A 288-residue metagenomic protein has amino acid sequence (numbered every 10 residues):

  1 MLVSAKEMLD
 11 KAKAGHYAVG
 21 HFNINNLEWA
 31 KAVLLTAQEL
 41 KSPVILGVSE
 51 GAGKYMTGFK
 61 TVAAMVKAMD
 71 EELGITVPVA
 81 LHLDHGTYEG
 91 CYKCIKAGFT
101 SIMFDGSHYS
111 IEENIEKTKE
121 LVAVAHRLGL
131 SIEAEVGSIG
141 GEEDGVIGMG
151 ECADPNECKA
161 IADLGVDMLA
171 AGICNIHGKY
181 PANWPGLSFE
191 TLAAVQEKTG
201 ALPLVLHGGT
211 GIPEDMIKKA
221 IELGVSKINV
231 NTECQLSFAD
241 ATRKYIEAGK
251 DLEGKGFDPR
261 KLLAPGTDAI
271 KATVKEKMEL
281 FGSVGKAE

Functional and structural regions predicted by a protein language model:
V3-K11, G15, N26-A52, T57-T76 (+6 more regions): Alpha/beta enzyme core
H21, T199, P213, P259: Metal-dependent phosphohydrolase cores
N23, H207: Histidine-centered divalent metal-coordination motifs
L81-L83, D240, G249: Glycine-rich nucleotide/cofactor/substrate-binding loop typically near the N-terminus or early in the first domain
G208-I212, V230: Short acidic/histidine-rich active-site segments
I246-E288: Extended, intrinsically disordered, low-complexity segments
